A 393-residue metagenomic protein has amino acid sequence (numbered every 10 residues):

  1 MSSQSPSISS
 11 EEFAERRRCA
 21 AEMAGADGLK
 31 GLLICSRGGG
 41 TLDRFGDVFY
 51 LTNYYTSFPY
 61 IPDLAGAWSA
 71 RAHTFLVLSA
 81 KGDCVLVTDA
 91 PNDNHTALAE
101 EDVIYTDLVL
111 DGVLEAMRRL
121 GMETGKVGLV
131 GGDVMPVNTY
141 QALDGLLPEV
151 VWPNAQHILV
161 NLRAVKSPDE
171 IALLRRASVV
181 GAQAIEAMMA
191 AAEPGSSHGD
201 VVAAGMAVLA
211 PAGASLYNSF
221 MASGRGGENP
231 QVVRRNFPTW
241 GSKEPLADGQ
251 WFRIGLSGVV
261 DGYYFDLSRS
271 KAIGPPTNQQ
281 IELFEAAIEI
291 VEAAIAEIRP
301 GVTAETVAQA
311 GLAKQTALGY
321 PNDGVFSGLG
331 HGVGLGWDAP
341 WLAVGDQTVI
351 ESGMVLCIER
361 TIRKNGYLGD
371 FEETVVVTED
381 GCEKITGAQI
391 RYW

Functional and structural regions predicted by a protein language model:
M1-W393: Active-site neighborhoods and metal-handling regions in enzymes and metal-associated proteins
